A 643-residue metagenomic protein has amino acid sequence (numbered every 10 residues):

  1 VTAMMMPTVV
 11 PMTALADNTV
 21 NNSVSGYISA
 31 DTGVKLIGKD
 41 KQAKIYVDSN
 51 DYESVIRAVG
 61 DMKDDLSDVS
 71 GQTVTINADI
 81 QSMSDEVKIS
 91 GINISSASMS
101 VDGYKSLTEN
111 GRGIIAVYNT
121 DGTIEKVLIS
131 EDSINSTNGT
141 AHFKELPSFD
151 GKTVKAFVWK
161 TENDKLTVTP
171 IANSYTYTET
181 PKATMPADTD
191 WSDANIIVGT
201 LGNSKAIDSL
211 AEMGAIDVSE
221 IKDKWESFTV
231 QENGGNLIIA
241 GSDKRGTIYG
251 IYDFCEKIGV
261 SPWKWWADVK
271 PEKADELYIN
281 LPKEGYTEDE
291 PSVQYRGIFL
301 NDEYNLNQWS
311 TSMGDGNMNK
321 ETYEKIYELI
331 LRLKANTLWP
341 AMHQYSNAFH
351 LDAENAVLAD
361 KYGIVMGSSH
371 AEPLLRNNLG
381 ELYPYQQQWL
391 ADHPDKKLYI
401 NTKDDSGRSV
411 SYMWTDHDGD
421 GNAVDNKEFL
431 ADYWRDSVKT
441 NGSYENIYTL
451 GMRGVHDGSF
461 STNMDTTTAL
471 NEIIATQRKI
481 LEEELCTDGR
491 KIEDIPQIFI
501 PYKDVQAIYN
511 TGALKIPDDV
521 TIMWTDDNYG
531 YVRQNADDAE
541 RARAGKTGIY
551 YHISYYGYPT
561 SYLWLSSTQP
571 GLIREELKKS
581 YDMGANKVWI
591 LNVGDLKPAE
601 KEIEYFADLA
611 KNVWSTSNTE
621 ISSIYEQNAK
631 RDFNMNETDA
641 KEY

Functional and structural regions predicted by a protein language model:
M6-T19: Sec-dependent signal peptide cleavage junction
D17-S82, T180-E290: Contiguous, structured surface segment used for ligand recognition
S130-S133, L166-P181: Short beta-strand elements
N138-P147: Exposed aromatic-hydrophobic patches
W263-G316, E321-A341, G545-G548: An acidic-aromatic substrate-binding cleft motif
L277-L281, H350-A353, L358-K361, K396-A544 (+1 more regions): Gly/Pro-rich turn-and-neighbor structural signature
E284-T287, E381, M452, G458 (+1 more regions): Substrate-binding groove of N-acetylhexosamine-processing glycoside hydrolases
Y295-L306, M313-M318, E328-R332, A359-V365 (+3 more regions): Aromatic- and acidic-residue-enriched carbohydrate-binding clefts of CAZyme catalytic domains
